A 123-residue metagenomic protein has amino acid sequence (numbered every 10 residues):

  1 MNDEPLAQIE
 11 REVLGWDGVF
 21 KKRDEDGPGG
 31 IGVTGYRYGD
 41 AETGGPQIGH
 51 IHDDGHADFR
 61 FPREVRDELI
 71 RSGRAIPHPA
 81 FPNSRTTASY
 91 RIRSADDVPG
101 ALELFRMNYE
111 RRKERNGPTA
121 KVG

Functional and structural regions predicted by a protein language model:
M1-G123: Charge-dense, helix-prone N-terminal extensions
